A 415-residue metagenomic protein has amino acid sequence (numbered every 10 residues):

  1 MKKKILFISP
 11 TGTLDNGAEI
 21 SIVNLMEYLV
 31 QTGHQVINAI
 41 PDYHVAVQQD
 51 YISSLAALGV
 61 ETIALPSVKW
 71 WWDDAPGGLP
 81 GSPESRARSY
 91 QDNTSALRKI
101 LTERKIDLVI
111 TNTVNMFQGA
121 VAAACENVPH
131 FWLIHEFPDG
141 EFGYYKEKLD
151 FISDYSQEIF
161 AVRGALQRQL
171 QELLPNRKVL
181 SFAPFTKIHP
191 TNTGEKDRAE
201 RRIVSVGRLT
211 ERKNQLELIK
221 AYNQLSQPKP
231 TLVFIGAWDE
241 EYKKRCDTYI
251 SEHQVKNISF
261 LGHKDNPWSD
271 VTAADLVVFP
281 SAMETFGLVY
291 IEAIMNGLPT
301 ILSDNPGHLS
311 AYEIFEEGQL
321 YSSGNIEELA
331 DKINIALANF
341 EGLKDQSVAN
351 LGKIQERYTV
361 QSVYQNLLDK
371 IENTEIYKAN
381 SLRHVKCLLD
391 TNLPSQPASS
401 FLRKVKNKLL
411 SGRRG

Functional and structural regions predicted by a protein language model:
E19-N24, R201-V204, R208-Q224, E241 (+1 more regions): A conserved mid-protein helix/loop that constitutes part of the nucleotide-sugar donor-binding site
A39-V47, V206, T231-K244, F260: Glycosyltransferase donor-sugar binding loop
I63, D154-T191: Donor nucleotide-sugar binding/catalytic pocket of nucleotide-sugar-dependent glycosyltransferases
R245-G262: Nucleotide-activated donor-binding/catalytic signature segment of Leloir-type glycosyltransferases, i.e., the conserved
H263, A282: Aromatic "clamp/platform" in nucleotide-sugar-dependent glycosyltransferases that forms part of the donor/acceptor
P267-W268, G287-Y290, H308-L309: Short glycine/serine-rich donor-binding loops of glycosyltransferases
P299-S303: Short hydrophobic beta-strand element within catalytic cores of glycosyltransferases and related nucleotide-activated
F315-E327, I335-F340: Conserved acidic donor-binding segment of nucleotide-sugar-dependent glycosyltransferases
